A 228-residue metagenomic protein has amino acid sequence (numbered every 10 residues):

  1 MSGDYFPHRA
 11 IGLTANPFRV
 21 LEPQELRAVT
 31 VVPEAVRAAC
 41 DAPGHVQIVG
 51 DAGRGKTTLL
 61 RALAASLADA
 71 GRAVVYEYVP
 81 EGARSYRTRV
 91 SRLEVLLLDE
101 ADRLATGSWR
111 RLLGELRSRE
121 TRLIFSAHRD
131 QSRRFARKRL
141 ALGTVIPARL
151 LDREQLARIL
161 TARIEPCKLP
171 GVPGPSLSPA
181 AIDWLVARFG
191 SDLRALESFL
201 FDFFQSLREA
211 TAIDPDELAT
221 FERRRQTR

Functional and structural regions predicted by a protein language model:
M1-P43, Q205-R228: A short, basic N-terminal segment
D41-L60: Walker A/P-loop nucleotide-binding motif
V49-A52, V74-A83: A short hydrophobic beta-strand->loop->alpha-helix junction that borders the nucleotide-binding pocket of P-loop NTPases
T57-V79: P-loop NTPase Walker A phosphate-binding motif
Y78-P80, R84-L112, R122, S126-R129: Conserved P-loop NTPase "ATPase switch" module shared by AAA+ and STAND
D130-G143: Short regulatory helix/loop adjacent to the ATP-binding pocket of P-loop NTPases
A148-P179: Conserved small helical "lid"/interfacial subdomain of P-loop NTPases
P175-R228: Amphipathic alpha-helical "lid/sensor" segments that cap RecA-like P-loop NTPase cores
